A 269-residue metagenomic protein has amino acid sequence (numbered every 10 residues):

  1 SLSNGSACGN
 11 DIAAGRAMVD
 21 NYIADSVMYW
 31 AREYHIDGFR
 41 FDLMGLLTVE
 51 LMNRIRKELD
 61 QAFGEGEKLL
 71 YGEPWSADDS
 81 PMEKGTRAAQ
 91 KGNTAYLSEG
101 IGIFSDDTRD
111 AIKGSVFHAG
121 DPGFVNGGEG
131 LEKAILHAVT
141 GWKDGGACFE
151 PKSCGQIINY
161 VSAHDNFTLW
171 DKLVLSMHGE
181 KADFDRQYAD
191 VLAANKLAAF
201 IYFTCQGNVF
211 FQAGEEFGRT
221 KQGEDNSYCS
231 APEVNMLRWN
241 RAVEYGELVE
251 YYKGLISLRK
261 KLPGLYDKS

Functional and structural regions predicted by a protein language model:
S1-Y34, L43-F63, K68-L69, S80-P81: Substrate-binding/active-site clefts of carbohydrate-active enzymes
L2-N10, Y228-L237: Short glycine/proline- and charge-enriched loop/turn segments that cap or connect secondary-structure elements
S6, L175-D185, E233-V234, R241-Y245: Non-catalytic scaffold segments within catalytic domains of secreted glycoside hydrolases
A14-R16, D185-D190, A242-V243: Short, contiguous acidic/charged loop-to-helix segments that flank catalytic cores in large enzymes
V19, I23-W30, L51, Y160 (+3 more regions): Alpha-helical packing segments of well-folded alpha/beta enzyme cores
R56-K57, G66-A213, F217, N226-Y228 (+1 more regions): Conserved alpha/beta catalytic core and glycan-binding cleft of carbohydrate-active enzymes
N195, T204-E224, V234-S269: Glycan-recognition and catalytic regions of carbohydrate-active enzymes
